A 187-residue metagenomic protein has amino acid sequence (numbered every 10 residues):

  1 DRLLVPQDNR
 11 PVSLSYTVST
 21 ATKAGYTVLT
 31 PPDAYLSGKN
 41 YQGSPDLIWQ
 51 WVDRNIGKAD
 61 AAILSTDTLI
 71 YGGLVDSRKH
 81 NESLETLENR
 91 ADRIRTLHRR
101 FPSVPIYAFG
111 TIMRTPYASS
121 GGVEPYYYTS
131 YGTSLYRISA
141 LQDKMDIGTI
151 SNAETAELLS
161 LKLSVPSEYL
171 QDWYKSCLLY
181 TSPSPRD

Functional and structural regions predicted by a protein language model:
D1-W49: Basic, amphipathic N-terminal segments that precede the first structured/catalytic domain
P31-A34, I63-L74, F109-M113: Short loop/turn segments at strand-loop or loop-helix junctions that form parts of catalytic or ligand-binding pockets
L47-K58: Short, well-structured alpha-helical segments in soluble
I70-E82, S120-Y128: Surface-exposed, active-site-proximal loop segments in enzymatic domains
T86-R100: Catalytic-core regions built around general acid/base machinery
R100-I106: A short helix->loop->beta-strand "cap" motif at the edges of active sites that frequently abuts
Y126-L179: Acidic, His- and aromatic-enriched active-site or binding-groove loops in soluble protein domains that engage sugars
Y180-D187: Conserved small/polar residues in nucleotide/adenosyl-binding loops
